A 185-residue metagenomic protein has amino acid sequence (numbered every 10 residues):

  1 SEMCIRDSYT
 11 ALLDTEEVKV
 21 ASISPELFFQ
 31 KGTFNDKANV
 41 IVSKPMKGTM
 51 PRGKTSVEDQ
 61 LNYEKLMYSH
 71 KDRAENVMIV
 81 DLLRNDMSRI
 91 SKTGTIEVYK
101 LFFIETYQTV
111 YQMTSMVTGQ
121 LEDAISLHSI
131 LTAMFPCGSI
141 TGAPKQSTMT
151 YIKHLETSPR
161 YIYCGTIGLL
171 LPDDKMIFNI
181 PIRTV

Functional and structural regions predicted by a protein language model:
S1-E2, R6-V185: Extended alpha-helical targeting/anchoring segments, especially N-terminal organellar/secretory targeting helices
